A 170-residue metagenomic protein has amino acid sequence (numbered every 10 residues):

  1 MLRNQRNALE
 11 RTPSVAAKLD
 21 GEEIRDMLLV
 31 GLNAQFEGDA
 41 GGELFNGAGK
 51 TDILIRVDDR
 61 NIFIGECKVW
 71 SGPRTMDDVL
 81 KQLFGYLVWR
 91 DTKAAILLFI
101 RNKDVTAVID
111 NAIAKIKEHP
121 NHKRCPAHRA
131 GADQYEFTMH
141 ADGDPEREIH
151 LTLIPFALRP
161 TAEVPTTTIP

Functional and structural regions predicted by a protein language model:
M1-A40: Acidic-basic catalytic patches of nuclease active cores, encompassing PD-(D/E)XK and other metal-cofactor nuclease
A8, D39, E43-K50, P73-R74 (+3 more regions): Amphipathic, oligomerization/interface secondary-structure segments
N33, I55-D59, L83-W89: Short, surface-exposed basic-aromatic patches at helix termini and helix-loop junctions that form
L54-I64, R147: Active-site beta-strand-loop-beta-strand hairpin of nuclease catalytic cores that positions key catalytic residues
V57, K68-S71, P155-A157: Short, flexible loop/turn elements at secondary-structure junctions
V69-P120: Catalytic cores of nucleic-acid endonucleases
R101-P170: Domain-level recognition of nuclease-like catalytic cores that cleave nucleotide substrates
